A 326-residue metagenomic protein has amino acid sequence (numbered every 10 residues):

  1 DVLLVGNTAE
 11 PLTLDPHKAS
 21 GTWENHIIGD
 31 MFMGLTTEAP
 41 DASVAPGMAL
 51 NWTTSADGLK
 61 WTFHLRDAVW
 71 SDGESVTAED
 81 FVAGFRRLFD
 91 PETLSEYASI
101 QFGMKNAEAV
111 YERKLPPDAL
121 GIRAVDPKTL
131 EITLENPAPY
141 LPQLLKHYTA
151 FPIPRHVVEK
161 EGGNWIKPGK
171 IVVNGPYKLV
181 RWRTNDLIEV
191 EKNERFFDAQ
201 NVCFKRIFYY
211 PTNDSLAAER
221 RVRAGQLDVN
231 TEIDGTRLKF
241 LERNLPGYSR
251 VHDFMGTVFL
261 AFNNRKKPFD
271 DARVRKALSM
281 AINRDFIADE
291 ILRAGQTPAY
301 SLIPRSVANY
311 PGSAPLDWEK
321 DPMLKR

Functional and structural regions predicted by a protein language model:
D1-L12, K60-F63, F81-G84, L130-E131 (+4 more regions): Short, well-ordered beta-strand elements
G6-A56, T93, K170-V173: N-terminal lobe/hinge region of extracytoplasmic solute-binding protein
P11-K18, S43-A45, D72, Y140-Q143 (+4 more regions): Short, solvent-exposed loop/turn elements at domain surfaces
L50-A98, E131, R221, P268: Aromatic- and charge-enriched surface segment that lines or borders ligand/interaction sites
E74, K266-D289: Extended ligand-binding regions for polar small-molecule ligands
R113-A119, R123, P127-K128, L134-V202 (+2 more regions): Gly/Pro-rich hinge or "lid" segments in bacterial periplasmic/extracellular proteins
V180-E191, F208-K266, D285, D289-E290 (+1 more regions): Extracellular/periplasmic solute-recognition and catalytic clefts
P298-R326: Structural transition elements
